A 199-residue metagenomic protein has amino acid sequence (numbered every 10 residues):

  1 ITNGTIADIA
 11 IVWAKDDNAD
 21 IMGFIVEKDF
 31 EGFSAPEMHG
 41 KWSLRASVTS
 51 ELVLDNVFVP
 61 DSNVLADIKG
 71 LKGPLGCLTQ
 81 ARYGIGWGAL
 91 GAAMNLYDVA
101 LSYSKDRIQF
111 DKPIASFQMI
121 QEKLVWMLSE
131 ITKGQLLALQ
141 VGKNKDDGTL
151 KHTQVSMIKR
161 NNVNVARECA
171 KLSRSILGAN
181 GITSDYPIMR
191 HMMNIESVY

Functional and structural regions predicted by a protein language model:
I1-A35: A short core secondary-structure module
N3-A7, R45-S47, A66-D67: Short glycine/proline-enriched turns and hinge-like loops at secondary-structure junctions
D16, A46, F58-V59, L90 (+1 more regions): Glycine-rich beta-alpha junction loops
D29-F58: Flexible, small-/acidic-enriched active-site or ligand-binding loops
D29-G32, S43-L44, I68-G70, D185-M192: Short, surface-exposed loop/turn microsegments at beta-strand edges and helix-strand junctions
K41-L44, N63, K145: Short, small-residue-enriched loops and turns at beta-alpha junctions that line or gate enzyme active sites
S50-G76: A short, charged helix-loop
E51-V53, G76-Y199: Alpha-helical interface subdomain recognition
